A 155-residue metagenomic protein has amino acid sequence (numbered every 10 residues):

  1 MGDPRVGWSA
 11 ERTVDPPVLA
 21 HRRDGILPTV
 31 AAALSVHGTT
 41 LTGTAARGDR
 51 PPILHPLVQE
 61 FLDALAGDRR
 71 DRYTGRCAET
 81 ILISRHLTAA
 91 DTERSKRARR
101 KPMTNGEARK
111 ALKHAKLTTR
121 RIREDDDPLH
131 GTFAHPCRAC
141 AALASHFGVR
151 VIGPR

Functional and structural regions predicted by a protein language model:
M1-R155: Zinc-dependent deaminase catalytic domain
